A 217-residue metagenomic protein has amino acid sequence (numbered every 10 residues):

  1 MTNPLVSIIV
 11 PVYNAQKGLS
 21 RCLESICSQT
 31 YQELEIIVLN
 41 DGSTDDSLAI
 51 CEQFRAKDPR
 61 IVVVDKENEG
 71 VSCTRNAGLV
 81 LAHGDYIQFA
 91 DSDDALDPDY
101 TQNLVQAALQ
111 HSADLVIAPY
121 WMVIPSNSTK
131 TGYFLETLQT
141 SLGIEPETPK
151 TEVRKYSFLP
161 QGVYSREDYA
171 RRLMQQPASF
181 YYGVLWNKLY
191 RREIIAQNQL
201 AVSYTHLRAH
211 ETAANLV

Functional and structural regions predicted by a protein language model:
M1-S25: N-proximal low-complexity "stem/linker" segments adjacent to membrane-targeting elements
S25, N40-A49: A conserved acidic beta->alpha catalytic loop
S25-E33: Short, acidic, metal-binding catalytic loop of nucleotide-sugar glycosyltransferases
D46, D94-A107: Acidic donor-binding/catalytic loop of UDP-sugar-dependent glycosyltransferases, especially processive GT2
K66-A82: Glycine-rich, basic loop-to-helix element that forms the pyrophosphate-binding segment of sugar-nucleotide handling
I87: Short aromatic/hydrophobic "clamp" motif used to bind/position activated sugar donors
T101-T148: Conserved donor NDP-sugar-binding/catalytic core segment of glycosyltransferases
K155-A209, A214-V217: Conserved nucleotide-sugar donor-binding catalytic segment
